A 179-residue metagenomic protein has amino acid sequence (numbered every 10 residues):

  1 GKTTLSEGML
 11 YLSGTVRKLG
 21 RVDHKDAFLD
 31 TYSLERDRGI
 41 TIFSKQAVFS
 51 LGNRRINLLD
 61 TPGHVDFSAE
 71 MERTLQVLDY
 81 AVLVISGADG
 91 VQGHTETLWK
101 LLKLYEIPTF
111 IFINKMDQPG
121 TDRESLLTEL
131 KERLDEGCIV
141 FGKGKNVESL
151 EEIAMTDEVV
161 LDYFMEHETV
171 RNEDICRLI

Functional and structural regions predicted by a protein language model:
G1-I85, V91, S125, E129-V140 (+1 more regions): P-loop NTPase switch module centered on the Walker A-proximal segment
G87-I179: P-loop NTPase catalytic nucleotide-binding module
